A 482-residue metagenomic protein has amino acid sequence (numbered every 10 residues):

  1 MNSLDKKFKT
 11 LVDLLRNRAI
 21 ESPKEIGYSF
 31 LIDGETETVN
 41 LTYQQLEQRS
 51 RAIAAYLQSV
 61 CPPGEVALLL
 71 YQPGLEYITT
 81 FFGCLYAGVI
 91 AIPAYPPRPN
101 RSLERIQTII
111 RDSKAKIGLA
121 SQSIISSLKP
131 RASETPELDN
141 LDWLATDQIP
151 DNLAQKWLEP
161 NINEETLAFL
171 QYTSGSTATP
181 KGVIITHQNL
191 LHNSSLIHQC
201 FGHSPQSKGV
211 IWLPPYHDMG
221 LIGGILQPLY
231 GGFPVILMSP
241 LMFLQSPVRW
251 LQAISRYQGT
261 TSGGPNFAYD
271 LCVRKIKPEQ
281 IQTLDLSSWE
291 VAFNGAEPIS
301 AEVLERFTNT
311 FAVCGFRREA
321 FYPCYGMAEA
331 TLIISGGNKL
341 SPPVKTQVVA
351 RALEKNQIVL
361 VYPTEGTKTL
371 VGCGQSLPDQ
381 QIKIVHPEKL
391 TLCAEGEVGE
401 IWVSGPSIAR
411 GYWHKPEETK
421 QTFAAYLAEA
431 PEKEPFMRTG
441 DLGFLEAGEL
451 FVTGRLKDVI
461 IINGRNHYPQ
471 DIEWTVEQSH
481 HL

Functional and structural regions predicted by a protein language model:
L15-L41, L167-L170, T177, G326 (+1 more regions): AMP-dependent adenylate-forming
P23-I26, W143-L144, Q148-Y172, A178-T179 (+3 more regions): Conserved pre-ATP/AMP-binding loop-to-beta segment of ANL
K24, Y28-C61, E65-I78, F82 (+3 more regions): Conserved AMP-binding/adenylate-forming core of the ANL superfamily
S59, Y86-A154, P265-N266, L271: Structural core segment of the AMP-binding/adenylate-forming
G74-P97, T108-I117, S207-K208, L226-I236 (+1 more regions): A short helix-loop-beta submotif of the ANL/AMP-binding
L191-K208, D218-T260, K275-P278: Conserved AMP-binding/adenylation subdomain of ANL enzymes
G259-G263, K275-T367, Q381-I382, L390-T391: Gly/Ser/Thr-rich phosphate-binding loop
L370-K383, P387-G396, E400-N466: Conserved ATP-binding/catalytic segment of the ANL
